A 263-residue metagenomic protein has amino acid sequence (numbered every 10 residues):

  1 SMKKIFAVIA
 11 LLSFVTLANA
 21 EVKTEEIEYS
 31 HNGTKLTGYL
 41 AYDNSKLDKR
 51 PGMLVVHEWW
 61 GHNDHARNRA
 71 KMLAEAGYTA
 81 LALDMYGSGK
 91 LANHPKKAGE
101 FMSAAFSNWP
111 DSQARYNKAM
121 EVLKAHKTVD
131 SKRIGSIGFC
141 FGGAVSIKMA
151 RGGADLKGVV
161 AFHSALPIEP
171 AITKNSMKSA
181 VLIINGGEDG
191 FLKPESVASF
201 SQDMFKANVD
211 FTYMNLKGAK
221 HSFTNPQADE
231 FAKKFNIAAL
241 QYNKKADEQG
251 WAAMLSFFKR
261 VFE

Functional and structural regions predicted by a protein language model:
I5-V15: Sec-dependent N-terminal signal peptides
T16-A20: Sec/Tat signal peptide C-region and signal peptidase I cleavage site
E26-A125, P226-L240: Serine-hydrolase catalytic machinery in alpha/beta-hydrolase-like enzymes
R69, K193-M204: Short alpha-helix in the alpha/beta-hydrolase fold that links the catalytic acid
Y116-M177: Primarily recognizes the serine-hydrolase "nucleophile elbow" in alpha/beta-hydrolase and SGNH/GDSL folds
M177, I183-N185, L216: Short beta-strand/loop motif that positions the catalytic acidic residue of the alpha/beta-hydrolase fold
E188-L192, H221-S222: Acidic catalytic loop of the alpha/beta-hydrolase fold
F205, D210-E263: C-terminal catalytic histidine-bearing segment of alpha/beta-hydrolase fold enzymes
